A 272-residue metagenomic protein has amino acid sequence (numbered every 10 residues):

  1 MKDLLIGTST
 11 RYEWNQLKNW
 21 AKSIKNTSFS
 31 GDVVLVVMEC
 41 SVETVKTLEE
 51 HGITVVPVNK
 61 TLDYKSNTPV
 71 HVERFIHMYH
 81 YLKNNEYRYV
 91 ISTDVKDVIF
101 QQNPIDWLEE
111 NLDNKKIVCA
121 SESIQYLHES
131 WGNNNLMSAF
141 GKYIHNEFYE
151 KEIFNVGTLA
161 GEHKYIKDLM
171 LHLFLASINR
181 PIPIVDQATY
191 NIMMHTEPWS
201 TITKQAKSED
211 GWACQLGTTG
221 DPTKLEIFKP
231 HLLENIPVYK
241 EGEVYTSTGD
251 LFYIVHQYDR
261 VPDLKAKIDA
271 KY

Functional and structural regions predicted by a protein language model:
M1-E73, H77-R88, K164: N-terminal anchoring/stem segment of glycosyltransferases
S9-E13, S123-Q125, D259-V261: Short polar catalytic/cofactor-binding loops
E13-L17, H128, L264-K265: Short N-terminal binding/cap micro-motifs at the start of the first secondary-structure element
S30, Y87, N114-K116, G249-F252: Short, high-confidence coil segments that cap the C-terminus of an alpha-helix and link into the following beta-strand
F75-G132, K167: GT-A fold catalytic core of metal-dependent nucleotide-sugar glycosyltransferases, centered on the diacidic
S130-W131, P262-A270: Short conserved micro-motifs at the rims of enzyme active sites and ligand-binding pockets
N134-E150: Short, flexible, basic/aromatic active-site loop/helix in glycosyltransferases
F148-A266: Catalytic core and acceptor-binding pocket of nucleotide-sugar-dependent glycosyltransferases
